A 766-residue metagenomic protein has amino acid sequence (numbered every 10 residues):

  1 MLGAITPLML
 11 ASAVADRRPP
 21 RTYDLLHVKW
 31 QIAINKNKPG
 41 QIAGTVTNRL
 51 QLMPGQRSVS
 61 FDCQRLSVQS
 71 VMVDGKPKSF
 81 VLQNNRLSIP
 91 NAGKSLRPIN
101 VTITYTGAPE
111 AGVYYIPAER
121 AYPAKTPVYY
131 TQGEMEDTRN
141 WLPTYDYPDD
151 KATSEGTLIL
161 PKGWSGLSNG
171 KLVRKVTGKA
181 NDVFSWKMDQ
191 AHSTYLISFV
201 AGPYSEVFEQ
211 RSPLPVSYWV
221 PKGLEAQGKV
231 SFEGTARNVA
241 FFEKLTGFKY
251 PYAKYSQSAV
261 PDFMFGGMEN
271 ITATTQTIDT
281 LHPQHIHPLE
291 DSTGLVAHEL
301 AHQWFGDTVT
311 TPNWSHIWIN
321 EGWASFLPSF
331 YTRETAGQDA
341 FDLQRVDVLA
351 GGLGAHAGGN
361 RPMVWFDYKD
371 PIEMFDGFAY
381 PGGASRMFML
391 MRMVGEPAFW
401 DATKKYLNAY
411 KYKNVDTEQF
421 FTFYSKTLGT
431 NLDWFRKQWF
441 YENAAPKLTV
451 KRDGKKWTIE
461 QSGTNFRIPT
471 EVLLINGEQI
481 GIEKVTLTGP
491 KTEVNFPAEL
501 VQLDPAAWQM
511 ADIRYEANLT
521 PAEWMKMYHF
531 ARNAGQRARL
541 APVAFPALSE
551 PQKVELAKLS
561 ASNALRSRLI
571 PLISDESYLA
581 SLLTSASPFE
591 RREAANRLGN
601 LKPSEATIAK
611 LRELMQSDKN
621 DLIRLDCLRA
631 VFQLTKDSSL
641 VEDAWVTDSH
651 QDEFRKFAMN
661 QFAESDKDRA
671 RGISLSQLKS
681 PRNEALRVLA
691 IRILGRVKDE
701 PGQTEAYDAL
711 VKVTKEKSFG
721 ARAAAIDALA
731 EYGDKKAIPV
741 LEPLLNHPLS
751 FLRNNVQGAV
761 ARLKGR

Functional and structural regions predicted by a protein language model:
A11-A253, D279, D376-G377, R392-V394 (+2 more regions): Acidic/His-enriched low-complexity segments
K175, K222, A301, P397-A398 (+2 more regions): Non-catalytic accessory/interaction domains
W186, S217-G463: Hydrophobic alpha-helical and helix-loop surface patches within well-folded domains that function as non-catalytic
A517-M525, A547-K558, I573-T584, P603-Q616 (+5 more regions): Amphipathic alpha-helical scaffolding segments comprising HEAT/armadillo-like alpha-solenoid repeats
N533-G535, S562-A564, P588-F589, K619-L622 (+5 more regions): Alpha-helix N-cap/helix-start positions at coil->helix boundaries
